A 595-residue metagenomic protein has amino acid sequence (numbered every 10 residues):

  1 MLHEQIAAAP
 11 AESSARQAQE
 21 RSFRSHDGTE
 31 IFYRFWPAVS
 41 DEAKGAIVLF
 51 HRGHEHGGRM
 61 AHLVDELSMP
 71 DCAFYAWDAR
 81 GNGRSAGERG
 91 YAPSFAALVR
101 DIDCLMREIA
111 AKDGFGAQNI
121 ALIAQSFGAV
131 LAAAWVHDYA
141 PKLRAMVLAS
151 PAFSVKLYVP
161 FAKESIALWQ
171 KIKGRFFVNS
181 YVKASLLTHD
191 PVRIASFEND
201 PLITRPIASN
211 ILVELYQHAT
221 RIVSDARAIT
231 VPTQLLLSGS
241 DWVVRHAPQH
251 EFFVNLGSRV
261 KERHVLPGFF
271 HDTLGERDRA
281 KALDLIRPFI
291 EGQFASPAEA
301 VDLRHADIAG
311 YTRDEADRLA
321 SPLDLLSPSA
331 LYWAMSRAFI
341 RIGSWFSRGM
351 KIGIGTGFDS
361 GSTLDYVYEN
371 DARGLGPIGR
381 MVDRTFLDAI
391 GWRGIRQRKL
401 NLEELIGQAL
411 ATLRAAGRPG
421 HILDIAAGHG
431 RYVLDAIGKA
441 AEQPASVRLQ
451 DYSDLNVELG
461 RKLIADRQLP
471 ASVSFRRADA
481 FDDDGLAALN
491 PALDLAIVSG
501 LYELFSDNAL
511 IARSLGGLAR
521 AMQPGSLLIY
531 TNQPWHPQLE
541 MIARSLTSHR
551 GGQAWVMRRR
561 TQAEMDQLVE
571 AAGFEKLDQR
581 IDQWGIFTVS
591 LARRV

Functional and structural regions predicted by a protein language model:
M1-R24, T29-V39: An N-terminal hydrophobic leader/cap segment in hydrolases
H54-G57, G83-Q118: Catalytic nucleophile-loop/oxyanion-hole region of alpha/beta-hydrolase and closely related hydrolase-like folds
V64-G87: Conserved alpha/beta-hydrolase
I229, L235-L237: Short beta-strand/loop motif that positions the catalytic acidic residue of the alpha/beta-hydrolase fold
H264-E315: Catalytic active-site module of serine/aspartate enzymes centered on a nucleophile-bearing elbow/loop
H429-Q443: Conserved SAM-binding loop of SAM-dependent methyltransferases across substrates and taxa, primarily the Class I
A512-P524: A short glycine-rich, Lys/Arg-flanked "PGG" loop and its adjoining helix->strand segment in the class I
G525-N532: Conserved beta-strand signature within the Rossmann-like core of class I S-adenosyl-L-methionine
